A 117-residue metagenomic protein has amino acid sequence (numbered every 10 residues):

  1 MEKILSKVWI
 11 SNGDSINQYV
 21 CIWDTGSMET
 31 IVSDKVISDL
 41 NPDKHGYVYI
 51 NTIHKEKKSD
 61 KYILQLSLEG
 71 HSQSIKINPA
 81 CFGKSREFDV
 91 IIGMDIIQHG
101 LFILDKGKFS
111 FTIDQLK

Functional and structural regions predicted by a protein language model:
M1-K117: Pepsin/retropepsin-fold aspartyl endopeptidases
